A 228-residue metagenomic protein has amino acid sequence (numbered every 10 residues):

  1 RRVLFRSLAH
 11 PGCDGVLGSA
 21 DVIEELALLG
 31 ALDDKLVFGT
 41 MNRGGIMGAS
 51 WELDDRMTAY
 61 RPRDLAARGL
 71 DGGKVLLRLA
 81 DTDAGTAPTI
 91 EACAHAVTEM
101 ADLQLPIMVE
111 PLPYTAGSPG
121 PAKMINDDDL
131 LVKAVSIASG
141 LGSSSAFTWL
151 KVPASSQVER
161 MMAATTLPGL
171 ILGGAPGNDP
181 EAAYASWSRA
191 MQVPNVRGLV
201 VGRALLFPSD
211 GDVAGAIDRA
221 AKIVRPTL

Functional and structural regions predicted by a protein language model:
V3-L4: Short, small-residue-biased leader/transition segments that mark boundaries at the very start of proteins
L8-H10, L26-L36, A59-L70, T98-D102 (+2 more regions): Acidic (Asp/Glu)-rich catalytic clusters
G12-L28, V75-I90, A116-S118, P208-D210: Glycine-rich, proline-tolerant flexible connector loops at the mouths of alpha/beta enzymes
D14-G18, K35-M41, D71-V75, I107-E110 (+3 more regions): Hydrophobic faces of well-ordered beta-strands that scaffold small-molecule active sites in alpha/beta enzyme cores
G15-A20, D71-G85, D128-L130, V135-S156: Catalytic beta/alpha-barrel core
S19-E24, R43-G45, L77-D81, P113-T115 (+3 more regions): Active-site-proximal loop/turn and secondary-structure-junction residues that shape catalytic pockets, frequently
N42-L103: Hydrophobic alpha-helical segments and helix pairs
P153-L228: Catalytic-face loop-and-helix region of soluble metabolic enzyme cores
